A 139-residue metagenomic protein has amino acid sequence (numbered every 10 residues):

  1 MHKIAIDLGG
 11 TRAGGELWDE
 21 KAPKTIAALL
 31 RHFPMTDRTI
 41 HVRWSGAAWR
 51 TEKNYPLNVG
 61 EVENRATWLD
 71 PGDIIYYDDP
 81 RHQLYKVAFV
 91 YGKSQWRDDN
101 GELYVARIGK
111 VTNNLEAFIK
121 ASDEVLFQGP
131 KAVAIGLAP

Functional and structural regions predicted by a protein language model:
M1-D19: N-terminal intrinsically disordered, low-complexity, charge/repeat-rich segments that act as generic
L17-P139: Glycine-rich active-site loops that engage anionic ligands at enzyme catalytic sites
